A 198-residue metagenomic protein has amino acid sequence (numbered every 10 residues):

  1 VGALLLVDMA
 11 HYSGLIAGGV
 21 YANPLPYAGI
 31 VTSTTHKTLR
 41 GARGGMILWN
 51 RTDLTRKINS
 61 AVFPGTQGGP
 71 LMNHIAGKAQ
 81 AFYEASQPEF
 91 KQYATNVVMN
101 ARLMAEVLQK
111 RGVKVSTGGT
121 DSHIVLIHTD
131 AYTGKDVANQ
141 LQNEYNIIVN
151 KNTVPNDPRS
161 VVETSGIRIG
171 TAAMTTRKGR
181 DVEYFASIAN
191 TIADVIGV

Functional and structural regions predicted by a protein language model:
V1-G112: Conserved PLP-enzyme active-site core in the AAT-like
H11-S13, K37, D121, T153-P155 (+1 more regions): Active-site-proximal loop/turn and secondary-structure-junction residues that shape catalytic pockets, frequently
L15, A42, K135, R177-G179: Short helix/loop capping segments that flank catalytic or ligand/cofactor-binding pockets
V20-N23, L48, Y132, E163-I167: Short low-complexity, flexible loop/linker segments enriched in glycine and/or proline with clustered acidic
A28, A42-G44, T120-I124, E144-N146 (+2 more regions): Active-site lining segments that contact anionic ligands and/or coordinate catalytic metals
K37, N50-R51, P64, E84 (+6 more regions): Short, well-ordered loop/turn and helix-capping segments at boundaries between secondary-structure elements and domains
F82, F90-N139, I148-E163: Conserved small-domain helix->loop->beta segment predominantly found in fold-type I
V161-V198: PLP-dependent enzyme catalytic core of the Aspartate aminotransferase-like
